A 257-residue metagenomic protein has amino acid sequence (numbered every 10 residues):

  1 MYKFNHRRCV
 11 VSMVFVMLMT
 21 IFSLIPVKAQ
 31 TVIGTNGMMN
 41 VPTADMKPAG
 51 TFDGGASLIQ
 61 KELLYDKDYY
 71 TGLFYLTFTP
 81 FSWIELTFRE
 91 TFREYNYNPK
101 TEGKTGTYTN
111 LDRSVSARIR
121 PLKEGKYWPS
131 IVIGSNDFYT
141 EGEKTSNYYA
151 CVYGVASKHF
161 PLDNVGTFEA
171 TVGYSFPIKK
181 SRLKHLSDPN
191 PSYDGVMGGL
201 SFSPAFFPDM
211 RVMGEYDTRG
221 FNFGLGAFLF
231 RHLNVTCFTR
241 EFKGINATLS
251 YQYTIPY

Functional and structural regions predicted by a protein language model:
M1-T35, Y257: Cleavable N-terminal export/targeting peptides
A29-E143, N147-V152, S157-N164, V196 (+4 more regions): Transmembrane beta-barrel domains of Gram-negative outer membranes and organellar outer membranes
D45, P256-Y257: Short, solvent-exposed mixed-charge patches
I59, T91, N136-F138, G173-P177 (+2 more regions): Active-site beta-loop-alpha junctions enriched in small/polar residues
A150-S203: Histidine/lysine/aspartate-rich catalytic loop segments that bind and position anionic ligands
L183-T239, T248-Q252: Outer membrane beta-barrel transmembrane domains
F242-G244: Membrane-interacting alpha-helical segments
